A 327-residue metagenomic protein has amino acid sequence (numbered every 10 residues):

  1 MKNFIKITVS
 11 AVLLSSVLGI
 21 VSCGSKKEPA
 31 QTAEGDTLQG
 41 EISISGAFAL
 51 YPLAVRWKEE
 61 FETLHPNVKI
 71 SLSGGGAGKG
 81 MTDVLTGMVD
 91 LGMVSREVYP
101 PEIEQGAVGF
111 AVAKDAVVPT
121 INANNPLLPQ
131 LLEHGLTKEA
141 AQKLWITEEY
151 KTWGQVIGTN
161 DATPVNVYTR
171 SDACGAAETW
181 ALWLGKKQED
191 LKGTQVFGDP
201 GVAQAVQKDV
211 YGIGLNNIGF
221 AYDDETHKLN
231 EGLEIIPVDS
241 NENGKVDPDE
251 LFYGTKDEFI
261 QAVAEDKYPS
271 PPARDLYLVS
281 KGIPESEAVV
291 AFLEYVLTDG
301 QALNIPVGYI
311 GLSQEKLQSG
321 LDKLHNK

Functional and structural regions predicted by a protein language model:
M1-S10: Bacterial N-terminal signal peptides that target proteins for export
A11-S15: Repetitive helical segments and hydrophobic/amphipathic motifs
L18-S22: C-terminal motif of bacterial Sec signal peptides marking the signal peptidase cleavage site
G24-G78, T82-L85, V94-V98, I103 (+3 more regions): Exported/periplasmic ABC-transporter solute-binding proteins
M88: Conserved functional loop/turn residues at catalytic and ligand-binding sites
